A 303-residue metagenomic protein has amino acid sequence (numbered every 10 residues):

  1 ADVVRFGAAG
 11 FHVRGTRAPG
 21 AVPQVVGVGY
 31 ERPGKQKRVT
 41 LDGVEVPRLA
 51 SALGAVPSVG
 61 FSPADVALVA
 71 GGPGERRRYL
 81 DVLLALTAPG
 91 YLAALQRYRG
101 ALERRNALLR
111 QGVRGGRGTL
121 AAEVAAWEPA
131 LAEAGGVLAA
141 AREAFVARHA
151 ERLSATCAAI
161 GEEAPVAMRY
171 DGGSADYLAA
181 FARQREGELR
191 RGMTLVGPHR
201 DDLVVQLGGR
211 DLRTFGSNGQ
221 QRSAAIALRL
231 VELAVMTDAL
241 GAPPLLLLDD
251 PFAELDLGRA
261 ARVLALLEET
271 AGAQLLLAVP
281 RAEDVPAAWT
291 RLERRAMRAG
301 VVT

Functional and structural regions predicted by a protein language model:
A1-Y91, A147-A155, P165, L178-G187: Nucleotide-state sensing region of NTPase/ATPase domains
D2, A9, G115-L247, E254-G258 (+3 more regions): Conserved NTPase motor "head" modules and their coupling/switch loops across ABC/AAA+ ATPases, GTPases, and GHKL ATPases
R38, F252-E254: Short, flexible loop segments at the rims of nucleotide/cofactor-binding pockets, characterized by
V39, V205, A296: Short aromatic-centered micro-motifs
S62-G135, A140: Extended, highly charged alpha-helical segments
P63, A70, G172, D250 (+1 more regions): Conserved residues at beta->alpha junctions
L95-E103, G241-P251: Short alpha-helical "patches" and their helix-cap loops
